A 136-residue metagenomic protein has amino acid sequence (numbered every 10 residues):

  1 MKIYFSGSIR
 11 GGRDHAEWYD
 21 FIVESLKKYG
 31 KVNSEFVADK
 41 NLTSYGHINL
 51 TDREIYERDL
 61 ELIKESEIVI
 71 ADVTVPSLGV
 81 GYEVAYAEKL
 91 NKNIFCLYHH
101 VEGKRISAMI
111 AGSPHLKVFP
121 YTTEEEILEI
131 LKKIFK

Functional and structural regions predicted by a protein language model:
M1-K136: Conserved catalytic or regulatory cores that recognize and/or transform ribose-phosphate-containing ligands
